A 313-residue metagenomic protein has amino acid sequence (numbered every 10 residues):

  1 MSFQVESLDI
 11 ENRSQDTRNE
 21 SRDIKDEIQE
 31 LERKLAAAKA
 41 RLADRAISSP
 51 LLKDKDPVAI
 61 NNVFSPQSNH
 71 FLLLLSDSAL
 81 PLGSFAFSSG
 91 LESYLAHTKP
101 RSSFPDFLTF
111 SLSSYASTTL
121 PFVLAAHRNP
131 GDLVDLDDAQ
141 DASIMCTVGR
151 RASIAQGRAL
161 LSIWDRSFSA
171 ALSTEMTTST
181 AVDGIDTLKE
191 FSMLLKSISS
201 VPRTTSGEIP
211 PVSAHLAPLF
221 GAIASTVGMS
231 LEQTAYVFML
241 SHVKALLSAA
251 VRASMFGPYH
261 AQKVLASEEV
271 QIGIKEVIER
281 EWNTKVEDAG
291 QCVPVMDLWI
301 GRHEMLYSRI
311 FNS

Functional and structural regions predicted by a protein language model:
S2-N12, E20, I28, I47 (+6 more regions): C-terminal auxiliary extensions adjacent to catalytic cores
I24, I28-L31, L35-A38: The feature captures the hydrophobic core positions of alpha-helical coiled-coils
K55, A125-S143, W282, D288-V295: Long, compositionally biased
N62-P66: Active-site-adjacent bridging/hinge elements
S68-D135: Glycine/small-residue-rich interface belts in oligomeric ring/scaffold proteins and their assembly partners
D132-F256, H260-L265: Amphipathic alpha-helical interface segments
